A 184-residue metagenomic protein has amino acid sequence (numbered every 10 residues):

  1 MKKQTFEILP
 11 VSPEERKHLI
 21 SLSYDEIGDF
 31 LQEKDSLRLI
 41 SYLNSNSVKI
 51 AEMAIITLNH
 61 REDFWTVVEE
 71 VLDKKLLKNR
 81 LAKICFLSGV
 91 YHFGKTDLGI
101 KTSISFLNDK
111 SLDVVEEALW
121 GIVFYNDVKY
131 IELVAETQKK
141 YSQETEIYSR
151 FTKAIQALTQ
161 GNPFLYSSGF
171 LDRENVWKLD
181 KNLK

Functional and structural regions predicted by a protein language model:
M1-K17, F124, F170-D172, K178-K184: Extended amphipathic alpha-helical repeat scaffolds
M1-P10, F30-L43, E62-K75, K95-N108 (+2 more regions): Amphipathic alpha-helical scaffolding segments comprising HEAT/armadillo-like alpha-solenoid repeats
P13-Q32, S41, K49-D63, L81-K95 (+2 more regions): Structural detector for internal amphipathic alpha-helices that build alpha-solenoid repeat scaffolds
Y24, K34, S45, K78 (+3 more regions): Intrinsic-disorder/low-complexity regions
N46-S47, L76-L81, K110-S111, Y141-E146: Short inter-helical turns and helix N-cap capping residues of alpha-solenoid HEAT/ARM repeat scaffolds
I104-D113, E117-L119: Amphipathic repeat-derived elements
Q143-K184: Eukaryotic acidic, Ser/Thr-rich intrinsically disordered low-complexity regions
